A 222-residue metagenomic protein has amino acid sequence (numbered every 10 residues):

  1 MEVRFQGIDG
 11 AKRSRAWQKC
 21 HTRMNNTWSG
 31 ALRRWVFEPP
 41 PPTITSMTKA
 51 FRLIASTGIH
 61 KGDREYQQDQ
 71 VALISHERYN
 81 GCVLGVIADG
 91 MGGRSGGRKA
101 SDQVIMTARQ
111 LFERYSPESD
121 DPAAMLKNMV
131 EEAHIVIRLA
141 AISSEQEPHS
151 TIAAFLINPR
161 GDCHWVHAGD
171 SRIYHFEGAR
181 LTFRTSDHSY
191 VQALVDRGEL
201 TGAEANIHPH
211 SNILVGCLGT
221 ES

Functional and structural regions predicted by a protein language model:
V3-G10, W17-S222: PP2C/PPM-type serine/threonine phosphatase catalytic domain
